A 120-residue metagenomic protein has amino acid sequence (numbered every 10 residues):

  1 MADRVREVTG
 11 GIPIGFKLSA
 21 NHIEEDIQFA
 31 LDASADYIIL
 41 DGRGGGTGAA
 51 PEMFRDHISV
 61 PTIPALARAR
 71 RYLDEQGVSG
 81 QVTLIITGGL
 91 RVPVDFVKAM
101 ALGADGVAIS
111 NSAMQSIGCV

Functional and structural regions predicted by a protein language model:
A2-V120: Glycine-rich phosphate/ribose-binding loops and adjacent secondary-structure elements that form binding surfaces
